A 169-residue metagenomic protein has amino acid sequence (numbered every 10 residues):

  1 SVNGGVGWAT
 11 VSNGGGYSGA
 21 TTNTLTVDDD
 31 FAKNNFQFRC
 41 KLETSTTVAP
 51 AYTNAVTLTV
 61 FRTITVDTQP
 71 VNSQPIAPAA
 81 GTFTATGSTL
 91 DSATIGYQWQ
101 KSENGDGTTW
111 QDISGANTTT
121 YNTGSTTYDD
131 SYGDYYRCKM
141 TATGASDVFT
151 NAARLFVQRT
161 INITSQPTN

Functional and structural regions predicted by a protein language model:
S1-N169: Ser/Thr/Pro/Gly-rich low-complexity disordered regions
